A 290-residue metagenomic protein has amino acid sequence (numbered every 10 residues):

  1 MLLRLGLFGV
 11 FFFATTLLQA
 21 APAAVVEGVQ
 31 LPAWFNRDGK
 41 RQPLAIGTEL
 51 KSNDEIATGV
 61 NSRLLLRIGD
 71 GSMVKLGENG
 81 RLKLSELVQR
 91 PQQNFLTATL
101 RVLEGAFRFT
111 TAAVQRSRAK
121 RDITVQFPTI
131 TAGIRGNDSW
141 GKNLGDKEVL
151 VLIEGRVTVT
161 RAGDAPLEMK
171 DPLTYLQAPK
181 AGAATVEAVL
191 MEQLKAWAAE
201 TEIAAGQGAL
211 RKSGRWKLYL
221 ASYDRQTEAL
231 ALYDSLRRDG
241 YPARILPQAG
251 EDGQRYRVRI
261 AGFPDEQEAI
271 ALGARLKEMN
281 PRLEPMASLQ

Functional and structural regions predicted by a protein language model:
M1-L2: N-terminal secretory signal peptides that target proteins for export/translocation
L5-T16: Bacterial N-terminal signal peptides
A21-R63, I68-R156, A162-S213: Flexible, surface-exposed loop/linker segments and immediately adjacent secondary-structure boundaries
S213, D224-Q290: Extracytoplasmic
K217-S222: Conserved short N-terminal element of RNA/RNP-binding modules in eukaryotic RBPs
